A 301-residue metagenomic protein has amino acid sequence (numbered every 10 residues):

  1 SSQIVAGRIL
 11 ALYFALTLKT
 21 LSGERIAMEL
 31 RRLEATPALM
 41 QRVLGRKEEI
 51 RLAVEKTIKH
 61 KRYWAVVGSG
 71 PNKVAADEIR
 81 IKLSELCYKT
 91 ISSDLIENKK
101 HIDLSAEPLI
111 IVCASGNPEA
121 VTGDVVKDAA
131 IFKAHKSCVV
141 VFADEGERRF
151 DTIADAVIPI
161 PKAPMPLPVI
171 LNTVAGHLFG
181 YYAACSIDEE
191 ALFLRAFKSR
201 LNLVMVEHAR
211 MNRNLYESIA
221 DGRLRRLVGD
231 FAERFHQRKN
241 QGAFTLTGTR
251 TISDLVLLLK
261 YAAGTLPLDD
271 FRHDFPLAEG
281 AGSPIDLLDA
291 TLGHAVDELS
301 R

Functional and structural regions predicted by a protein language model:
S1-R301: A SIS-like phosphosugar-recognition module
